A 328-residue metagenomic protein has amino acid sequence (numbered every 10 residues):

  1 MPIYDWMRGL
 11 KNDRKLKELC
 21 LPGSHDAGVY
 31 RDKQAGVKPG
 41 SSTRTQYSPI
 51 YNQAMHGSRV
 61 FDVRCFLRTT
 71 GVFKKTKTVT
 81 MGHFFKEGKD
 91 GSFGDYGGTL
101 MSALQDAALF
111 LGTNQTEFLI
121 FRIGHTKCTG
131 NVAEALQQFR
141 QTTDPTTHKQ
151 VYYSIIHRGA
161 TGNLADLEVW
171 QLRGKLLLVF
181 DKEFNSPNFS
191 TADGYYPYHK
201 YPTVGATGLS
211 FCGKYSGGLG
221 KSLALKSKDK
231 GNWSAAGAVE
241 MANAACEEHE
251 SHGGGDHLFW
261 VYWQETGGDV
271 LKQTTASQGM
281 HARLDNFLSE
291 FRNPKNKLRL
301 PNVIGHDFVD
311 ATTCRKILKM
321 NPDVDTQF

Functional and structural regions predicted by a protein language model:
M1-S58, T69-N114, F118, F184-P187 (+1 more regions): Long, acidic (Asp/Glu-rich), low-complexity accessory segments flanking structured domains
Q53, R64, F121, L178 (+1 more regions): Conserved, mostly hydrophobic/aromatic
V63-T69: Substrate-binding cleft and catalytic face of glycoside hydrolase catalytic domains, especially the flexible beta-alpha
L67, Q115-G130: Active-site groove signature of glycoside hydrolases
T129, A133, V169-Q171: Active-site-adjacent alpha/beta core region of enzyme catalytic domains
V132-P145, F189-H199, R315-P322: Short, aromatic/basic amphipathic alpha-helical patches
Q137-G162: A short "linker-to-beta-strand initiation" element
Y153-K295: Surface-exposed substrate-engagement region within the catalytic domains of secreted or surface-exposed extracellular
